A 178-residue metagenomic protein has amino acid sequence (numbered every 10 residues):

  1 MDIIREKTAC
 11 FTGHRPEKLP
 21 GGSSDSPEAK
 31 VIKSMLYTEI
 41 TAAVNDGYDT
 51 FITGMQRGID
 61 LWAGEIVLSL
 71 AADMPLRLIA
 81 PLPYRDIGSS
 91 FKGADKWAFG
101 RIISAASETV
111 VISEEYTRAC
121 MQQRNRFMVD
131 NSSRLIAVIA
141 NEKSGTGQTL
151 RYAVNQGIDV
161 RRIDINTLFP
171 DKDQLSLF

Functional and structural regions predicted by a protein language model:
D2-F178: Acidic/glycine-enriched connector segments
